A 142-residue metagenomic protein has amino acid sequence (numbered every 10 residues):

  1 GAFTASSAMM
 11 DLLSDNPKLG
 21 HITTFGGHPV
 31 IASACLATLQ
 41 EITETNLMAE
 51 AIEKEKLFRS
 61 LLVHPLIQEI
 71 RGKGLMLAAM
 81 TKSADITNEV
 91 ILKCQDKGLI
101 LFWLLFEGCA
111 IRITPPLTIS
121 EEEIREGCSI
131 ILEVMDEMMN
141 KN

Functional and structural regions predicted by a protein language model:
G1-N142: Conserved N-terminal phosphate-binding loop of PLP-dependent enzymes in the Aspartate aminotransferase
